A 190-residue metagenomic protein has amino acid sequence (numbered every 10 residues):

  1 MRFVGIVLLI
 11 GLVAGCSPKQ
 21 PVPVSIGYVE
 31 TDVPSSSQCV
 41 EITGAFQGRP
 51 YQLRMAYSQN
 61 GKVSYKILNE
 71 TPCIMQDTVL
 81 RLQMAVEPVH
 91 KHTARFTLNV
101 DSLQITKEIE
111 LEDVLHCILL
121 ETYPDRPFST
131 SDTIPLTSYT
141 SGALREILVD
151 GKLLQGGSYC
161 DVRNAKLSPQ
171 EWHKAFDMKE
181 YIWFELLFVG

Functional and structural regions predicted by a protein language model:
M1-V7: Sec-dependent signal peptide recognition, specifically the positively charged N-region followed immediately by
L12-G15: C-terminal motif of bacterial Sec signal peptides marking the signal peptidase cleavage site
S17-K19: Bacterial signal peptide processing site
V22-L53: N-terminal segment immediately downstream of the Sec signal-peptide cleavage site in secreted/extracellular proteins
S35-C39, V79-R81, T93-R95, Y181-W183: Intrinsic-disorder/low-complexity, polar/charged segments enriched in Ser/Thr/Lys/Arg/Asp/Glu/Gln
E41-T43, A56, E185-L187: Residue-level recognition of well-ordered beta-strand positions that form the cores of beta-sheet-rich folds across
F46-T122: Structured domain cores in non-transmembrane regions
V89, R95-G190: Extracytoplasmic electrostatic interaction patches
